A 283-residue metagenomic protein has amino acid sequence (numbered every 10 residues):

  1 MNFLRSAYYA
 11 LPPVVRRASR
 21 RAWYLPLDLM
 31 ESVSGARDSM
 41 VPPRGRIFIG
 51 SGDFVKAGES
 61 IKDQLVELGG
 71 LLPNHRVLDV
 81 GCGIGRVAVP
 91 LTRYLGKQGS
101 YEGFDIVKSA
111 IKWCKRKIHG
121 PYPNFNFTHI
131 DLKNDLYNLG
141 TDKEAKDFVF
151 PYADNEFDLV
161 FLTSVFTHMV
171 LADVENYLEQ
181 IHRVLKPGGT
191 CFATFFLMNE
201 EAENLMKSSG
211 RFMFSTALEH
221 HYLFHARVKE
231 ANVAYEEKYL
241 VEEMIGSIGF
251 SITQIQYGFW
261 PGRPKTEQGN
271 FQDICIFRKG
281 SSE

Functional and structural regions predicted by a protein language model:
N2, Y8-L68, I84-L91, S100-V149 (+2 more regions): Class I (Rossmann-like) S-adenosyl-L-methionine-dependent methyltransferase catalytic domain, capturing the SAM-binding
N74-G83: Conserved class I S-adenosyl-L-methionine
G96, M169-V170, L185-K186: Helix-to-beta-strand junctions that scaffold the AdoMet/dcAdoMet cofactor pocket in Class I SAM-dependent enzymes
D158: Conserved acidic residues
F161: A conserved beta-strand element that flanks and buttresses the S-adenosyl-L-methionine
S164-V165: Short catalytic micro-motifs in class I SAM-dependent methyltransferases
E175-P187: A short glycine-rich, Lys/Arg-flanked "PGG" loop and its adjoining helix->strand segment in the class I
